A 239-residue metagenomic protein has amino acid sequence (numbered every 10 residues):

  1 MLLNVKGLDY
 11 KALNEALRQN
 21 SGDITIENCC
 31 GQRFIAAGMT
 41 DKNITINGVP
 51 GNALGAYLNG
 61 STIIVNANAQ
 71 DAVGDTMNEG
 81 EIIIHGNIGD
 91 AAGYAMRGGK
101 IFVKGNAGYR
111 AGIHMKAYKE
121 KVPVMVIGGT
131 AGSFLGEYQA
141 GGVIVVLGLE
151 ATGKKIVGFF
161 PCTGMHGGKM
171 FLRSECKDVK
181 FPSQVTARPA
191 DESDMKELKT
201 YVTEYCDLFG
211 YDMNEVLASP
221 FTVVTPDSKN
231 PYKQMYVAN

Functional and structural regions predicted by a protein language model:
M1-N239: Long, distal/terminal scaffolding or interaction modules with repetitive or compositionally biased sequence
